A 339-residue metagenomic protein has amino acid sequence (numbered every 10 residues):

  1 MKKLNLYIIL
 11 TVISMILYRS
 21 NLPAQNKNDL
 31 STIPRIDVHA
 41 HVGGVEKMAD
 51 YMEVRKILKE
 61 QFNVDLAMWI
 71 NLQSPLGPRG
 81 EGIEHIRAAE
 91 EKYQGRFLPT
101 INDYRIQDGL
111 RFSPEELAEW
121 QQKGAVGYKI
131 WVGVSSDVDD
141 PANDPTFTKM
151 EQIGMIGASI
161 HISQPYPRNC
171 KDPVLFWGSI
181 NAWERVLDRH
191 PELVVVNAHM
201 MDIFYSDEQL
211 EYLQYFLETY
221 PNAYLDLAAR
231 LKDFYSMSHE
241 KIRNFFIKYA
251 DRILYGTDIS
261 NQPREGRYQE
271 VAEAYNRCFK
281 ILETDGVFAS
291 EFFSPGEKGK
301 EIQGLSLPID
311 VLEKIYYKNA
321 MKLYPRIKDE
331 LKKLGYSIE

Functional and structural regions predicted by a protein language model:
M1-L6: Positively charged n-region of N-terminal signal peptides that target proteins for export
Y7-Y18: Bacterial N-terminal signal peptides
L22-A89, G95: An N-terminally biased module of ancient metal coordination in phosphate/nucleic-acid-related enzymes
N26-N28, E81-V174, P221-Y224, A229-L231: Active-site gating/metal-coordination segments in enzymes
I36-A40, L66-I70, F97-N102, Y128-I130 (+4 more regions): Hydrophobic faces of well-ordered beta-strands that scaffold small-molecule active sites in alpha/beta enzyme cores
V42-Y51, L72-E81, Y104-F112, V134-P141 (+4 more regions): Acidic-and-aromatic substrate-binding clefts and catalytic sites of carbohydrate-active enzymes
G82-R87, G109-E119, C170-R189, F204-E218 (+1 more regions): Distinct, well-ordered alpha-helical segments
V194, M201-E339: H/E-rich (His + Asp/Glu) clusters that bind or coordinate divalent metals
